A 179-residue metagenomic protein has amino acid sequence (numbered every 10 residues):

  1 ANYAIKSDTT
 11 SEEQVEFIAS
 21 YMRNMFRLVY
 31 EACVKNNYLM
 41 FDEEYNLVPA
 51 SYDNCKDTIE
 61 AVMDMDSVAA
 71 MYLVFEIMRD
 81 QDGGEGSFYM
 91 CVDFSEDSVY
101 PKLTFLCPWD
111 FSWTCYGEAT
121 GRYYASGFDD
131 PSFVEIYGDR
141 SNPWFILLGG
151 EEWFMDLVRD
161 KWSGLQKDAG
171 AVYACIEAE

Functional and structural regions predicted by a protein language model:
A1-M78: ATP-dependent phospho-/nucleotidyl transfer catalytic cores
Y21-L28, A32, M71, F75 (+5 more regions): Generic, well-ordered alpha-helical scaffold segments in large soluble proteins
K35-L39, D80, F88, A171-C175: Surface-exposed patches in mature extracellular/periplasmic domains of secreted proteins
L39, E43, G86-M90, E179: Short, surface-exposed, charged/polar-biased interaction segments
A61-A69, D80, D97-L103, Y137-R140 (+2 more regions): Secondary-structure capping and boundary motifs in well-ordered enzyme cores
G84-R140: Catalytic activation segment of kinase domains across protein kinase-like and atypical kinase folds
C115-E179: Hydrophobic, secondary-structure "cap" segments at the distal end of domains
